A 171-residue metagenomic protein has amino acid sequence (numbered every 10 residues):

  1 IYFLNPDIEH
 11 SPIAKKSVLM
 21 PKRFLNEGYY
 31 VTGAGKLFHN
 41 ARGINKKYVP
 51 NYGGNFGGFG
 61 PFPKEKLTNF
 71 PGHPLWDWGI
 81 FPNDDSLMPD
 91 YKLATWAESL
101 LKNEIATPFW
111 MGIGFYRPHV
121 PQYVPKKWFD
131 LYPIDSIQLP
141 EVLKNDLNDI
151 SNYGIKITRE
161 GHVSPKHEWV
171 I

Functional and structural regions predicted by a protein language model:
I1-I171: Formylglycine-dependent sulfatase
